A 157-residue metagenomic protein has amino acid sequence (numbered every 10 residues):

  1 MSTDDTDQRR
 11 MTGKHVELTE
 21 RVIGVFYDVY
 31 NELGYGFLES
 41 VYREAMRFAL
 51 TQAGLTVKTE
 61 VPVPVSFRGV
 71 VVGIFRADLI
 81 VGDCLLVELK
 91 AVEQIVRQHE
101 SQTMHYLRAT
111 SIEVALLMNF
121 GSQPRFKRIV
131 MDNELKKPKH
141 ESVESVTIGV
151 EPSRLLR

Functional and structural regions predicted by a protein language model:
M1-K14, K139-R157: Short, low-complexity, charge-dense intrinsically disordered segments
M1-L33: Interdomain/boundary linker segments immediately adjacent to catalytic/signaling cores
V25-T56: Charged, well-structured alpha/beta interaction segments
T51-G69: A short acidic/basic microdomain associated with nuclease active sites
L55, F75-A77, P124: Change "...and in nucleic-acid phosphodiester-cleaving endonucleases..." to "...and in nucleic-acid processing enzymes
G73-L86: Active-site beta-strand-loop-beta-strand hairpin of nuclease catalytic cores that positions key catalytic residues
L86, K90-K137, S142-S145: Nucleic-acid nuclease catalytic cores
